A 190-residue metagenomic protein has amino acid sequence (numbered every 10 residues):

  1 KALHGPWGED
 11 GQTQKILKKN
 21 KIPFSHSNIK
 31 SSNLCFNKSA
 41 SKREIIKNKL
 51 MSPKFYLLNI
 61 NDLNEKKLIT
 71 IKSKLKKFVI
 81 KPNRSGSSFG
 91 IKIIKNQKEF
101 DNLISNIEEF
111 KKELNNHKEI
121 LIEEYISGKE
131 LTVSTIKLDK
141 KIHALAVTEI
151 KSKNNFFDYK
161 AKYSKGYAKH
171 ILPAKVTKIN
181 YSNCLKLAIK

Functional and structural regions predicted by a protein language model:
K1-N59: Conserved N-proximal alpha/beta basic substrate-recognition cap immediately N-terminal to, or forming the N-lobe
I22, S85, K162-S164: Short connector loops/turns at beta-strand edges and beta->alpha or beta->beta junctions
H26, S88-F89, A168-L172: Short small-residue beta-strand/loop micro-motif enriched in glycine and branched aliphatics
L34-G128: Active-site nucleotide/adenylate-binding loops and adjacent lid/helix of ATP-dependent enzymes
K95-I179, N183: Phosphate-binding site of ATP-dependent enzymes
N183, L187-K190: C-terminal active-site/capping subdomain that shapes the small-molecule cofactor and substrate pocket of enzyme
